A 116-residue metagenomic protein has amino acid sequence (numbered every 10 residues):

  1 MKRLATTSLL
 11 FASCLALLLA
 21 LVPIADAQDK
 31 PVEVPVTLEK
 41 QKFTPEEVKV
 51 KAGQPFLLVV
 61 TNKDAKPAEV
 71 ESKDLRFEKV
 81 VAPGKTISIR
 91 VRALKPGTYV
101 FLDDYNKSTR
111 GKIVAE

Functional and structural regions predicted by a protein language model:
M1-T7: Positively charged n-region of N-terminal signal peptides that target proteins for export
S8-V22: Bacterial N-terminal signal peptides
D26-E33, A82-E116: Extracellular/periplasmic metallocenter environments
D29-G53: N-terminal edge beta-strand
E46-V48, R76-V80: Beta-strand-rich interaction surfaces with strong enrichment in secreted/lumenal proteins
F56, K66-A68, G111: Short beta-strand/loop motifs in extracellular/secreted proteins, especially within beta-sandwich accessory domains
V60-N62: Asparagine-centered strand-capping/turn motif at beta-strand->loop junctions
A68-D74: Change to "...patches in solvent-exposed regions of secreted, membrane-anchored, or virion-exposed structural
